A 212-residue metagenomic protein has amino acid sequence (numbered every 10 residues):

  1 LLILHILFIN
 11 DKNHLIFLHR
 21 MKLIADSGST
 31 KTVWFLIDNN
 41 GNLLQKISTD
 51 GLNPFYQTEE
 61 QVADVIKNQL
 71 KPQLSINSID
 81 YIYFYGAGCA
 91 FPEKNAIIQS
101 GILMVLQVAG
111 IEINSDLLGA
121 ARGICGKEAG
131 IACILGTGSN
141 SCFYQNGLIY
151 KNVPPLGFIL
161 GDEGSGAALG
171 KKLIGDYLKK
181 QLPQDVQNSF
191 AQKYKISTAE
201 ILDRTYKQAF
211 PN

Functional and structural regions predicted by a protein language model:
K22-D26, Y81-Y83, G130-I134: Short glycine-aspartate micro-motif
K22-D64, I149-K151, P155: Short glycine-rich, Thr/Ser-proximal phosphate-binding strand/loop in the N-terminal lobe of ATP-dependent enzymes
T32-L36, R122, C133, S139-Y144: Short beta-strand scaffold segments in enzyme catalytic cores
Q45-S78, C89-I97: N-terminal phosphate-binding loop and adjacent alpha-helix
K71-E112, I124-C125, Y206-Q208: Short beta-strand-loop/turn "lid" adjacent to the catalytic site in phosphate-handling enzymes
A109-C133: Conserved phosphate-binding catalytic cores of ATP/NTP-utilizing and phosphoryl-transfer enzymes
I149-I196: Glycine-rich phosphate-binding loop plus the immediately following alpha-helix
A191-N212: An accessory alpha-helical subdomain
